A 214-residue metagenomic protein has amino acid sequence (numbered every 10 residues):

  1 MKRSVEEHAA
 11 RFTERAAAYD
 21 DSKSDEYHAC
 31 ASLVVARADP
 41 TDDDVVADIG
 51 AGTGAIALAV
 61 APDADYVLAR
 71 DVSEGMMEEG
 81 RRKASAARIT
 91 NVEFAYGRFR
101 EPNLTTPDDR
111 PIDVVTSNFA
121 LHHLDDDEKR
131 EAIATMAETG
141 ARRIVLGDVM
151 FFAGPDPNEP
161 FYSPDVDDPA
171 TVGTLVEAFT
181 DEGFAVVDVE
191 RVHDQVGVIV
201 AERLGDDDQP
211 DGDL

Functional and structural regions predicted by a protein language model:
M1-A16: N-terminal, positively charged/glycine-rich alpha-helical extensions of SAM-dependent methyltransferases
A17-L33: Conserved SAM-binding loop and adjacent beta-strand
D43-G52: Conserved class I S-adenosyl-L-methionine
G52-E101: Class I SAM-dependent methyltransferase SAM/SAH-binding core
E101-D109: Short conserved loop adjoining the S-adenosyl-L-methionine
T116: A conserved beta-strand element that flanks and buttresses the S-adenosyl-L-methionine
R130-R143: A short glycine-rich, Lys/Arg-flanked "PGG" loop and its adjoining helix->strand segment in the class I
V145-V198: C-terminal alpha-helical "lid/dimerization" subdomain adjacent to the S-adenosyl-L-methionine
